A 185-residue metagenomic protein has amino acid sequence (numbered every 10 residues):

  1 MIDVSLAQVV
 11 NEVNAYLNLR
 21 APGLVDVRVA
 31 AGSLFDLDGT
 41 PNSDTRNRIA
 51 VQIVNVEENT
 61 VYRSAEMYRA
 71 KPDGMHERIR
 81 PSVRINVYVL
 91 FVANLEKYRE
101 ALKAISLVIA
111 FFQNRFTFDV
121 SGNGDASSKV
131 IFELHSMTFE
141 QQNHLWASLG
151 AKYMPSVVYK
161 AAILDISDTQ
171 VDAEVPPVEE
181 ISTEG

Functional and structural regions predicted by a protein language model:
M1-G23, D73-S128, D165-G185: Charged, amphipathic alpha-helical segments and their flanking helix caps
M1-M67, D125-A126: Small/polar-rich, solvent-exposed N-terminal microdomains that initiate assembly or binding
F35-D36, D73-G74, Q141-L145: Short structured motifs
S43-D44, R78-V83, L149-Y153: Short glycine/proline-enriched loop/turn "hinge" motifs that connect secondary-structure elements and lie
R48, R84-Y88, M154-V158: Extracellular structured ligand-interaction cores
Q52, Y88-V92, V158-A162: Residue-level recognition of well-ordered beta-strand positions that form the cores of beta-sheet-rich folds across
E66-G74: Conserved alpha/beta core surface patches that mediate binding of polyanionic ligands
K103, Q113-I166: Acidic-leaning, charged glycine-interspersed low-complexity segments
